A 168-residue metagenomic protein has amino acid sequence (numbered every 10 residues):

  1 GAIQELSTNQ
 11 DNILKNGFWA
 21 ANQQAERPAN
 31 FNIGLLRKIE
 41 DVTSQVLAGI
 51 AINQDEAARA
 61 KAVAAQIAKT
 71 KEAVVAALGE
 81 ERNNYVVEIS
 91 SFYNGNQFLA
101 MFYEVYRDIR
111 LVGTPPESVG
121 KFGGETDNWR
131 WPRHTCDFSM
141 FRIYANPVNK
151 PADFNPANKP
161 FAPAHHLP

Functional and structural regions predicted by a protein language model:
G1-P168: Terminal presequence/propeptide segments associated with secretion/organelle targeting and zymogen/polyprotein
